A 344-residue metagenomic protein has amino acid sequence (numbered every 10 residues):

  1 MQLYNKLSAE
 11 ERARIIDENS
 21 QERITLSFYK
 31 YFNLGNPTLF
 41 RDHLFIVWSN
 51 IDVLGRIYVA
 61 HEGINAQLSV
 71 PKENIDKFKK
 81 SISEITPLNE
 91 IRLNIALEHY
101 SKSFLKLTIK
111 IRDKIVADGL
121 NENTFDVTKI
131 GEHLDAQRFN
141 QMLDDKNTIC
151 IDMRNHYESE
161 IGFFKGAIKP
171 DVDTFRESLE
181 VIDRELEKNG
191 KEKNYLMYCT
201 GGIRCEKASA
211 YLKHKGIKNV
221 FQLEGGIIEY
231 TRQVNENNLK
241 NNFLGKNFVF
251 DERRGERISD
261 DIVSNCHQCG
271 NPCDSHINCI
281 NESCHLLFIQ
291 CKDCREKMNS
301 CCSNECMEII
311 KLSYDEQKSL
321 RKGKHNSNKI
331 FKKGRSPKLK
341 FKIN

Functional and structural regions predicted by a protein language model:
Q2-E132, N155-Y195, I203-N344: Rhodanese-like catalytic fold shared by cysteine-dependent sulfurtransferases and DSP/PTP-type phosphatases
G131-D145: Internal catalytic-core helix/loop-beta-alpha segment that presents or stabilizes conserved functional determinants
D144-N147, K191-E192: Short, well-ordered loop/turn elements at secondary-structure boundaries
I149-M153: Short hydrophobic beta-strand that contains or immediately precedes a catalytic carboxylate
